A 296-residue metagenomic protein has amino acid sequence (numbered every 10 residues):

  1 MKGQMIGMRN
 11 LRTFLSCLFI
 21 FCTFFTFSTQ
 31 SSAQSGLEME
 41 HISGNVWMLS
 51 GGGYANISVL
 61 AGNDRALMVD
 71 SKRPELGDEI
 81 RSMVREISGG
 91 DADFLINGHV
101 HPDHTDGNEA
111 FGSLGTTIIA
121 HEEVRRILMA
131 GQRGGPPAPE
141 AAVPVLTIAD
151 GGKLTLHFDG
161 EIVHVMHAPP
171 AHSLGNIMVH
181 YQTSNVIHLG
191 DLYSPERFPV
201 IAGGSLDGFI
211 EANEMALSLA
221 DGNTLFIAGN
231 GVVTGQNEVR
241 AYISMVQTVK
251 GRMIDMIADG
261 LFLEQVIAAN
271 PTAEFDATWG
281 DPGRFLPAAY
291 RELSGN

Functional and structural regions predicted by a protein language model:
M1-L11: N-terminal secretory signal peptides that target proteins for export/translocation
L15-T26: Bacterial N-terminal signal peptides
S28-A33: Boundary at the C-terminal end of the N-terminal hydrophobic targeting segment
Q34-I42, V124-A168, S173-G175, Y181-T183 (+1 more regions): Metallo-beta-lactamase
L37-V84, I177-Y181, N185-D191: Conserved beta-strand hairpin/beta-sheet module of binuclear metal-dependent hydrolase folds, prominently
R65-A66, R73-E75, T155, I162-T248 (+1 more regions): Metallo-beta-lactamase
S82-H157: Active-site HxH/HxHxD metal-binding segment of metal-dependent hydrolases
S218-G222, V232-N296: Accessory terminal helices/loops
